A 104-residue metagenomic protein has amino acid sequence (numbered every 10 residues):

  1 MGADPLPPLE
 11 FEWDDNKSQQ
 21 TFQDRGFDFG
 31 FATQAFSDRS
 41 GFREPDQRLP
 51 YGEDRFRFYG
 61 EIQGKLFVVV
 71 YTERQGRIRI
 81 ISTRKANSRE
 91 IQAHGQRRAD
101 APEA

Functional and structural regions predicted by a protein language model:
M1-A104: Ribonuclease/tRNase effector modules and their secretory precursors
